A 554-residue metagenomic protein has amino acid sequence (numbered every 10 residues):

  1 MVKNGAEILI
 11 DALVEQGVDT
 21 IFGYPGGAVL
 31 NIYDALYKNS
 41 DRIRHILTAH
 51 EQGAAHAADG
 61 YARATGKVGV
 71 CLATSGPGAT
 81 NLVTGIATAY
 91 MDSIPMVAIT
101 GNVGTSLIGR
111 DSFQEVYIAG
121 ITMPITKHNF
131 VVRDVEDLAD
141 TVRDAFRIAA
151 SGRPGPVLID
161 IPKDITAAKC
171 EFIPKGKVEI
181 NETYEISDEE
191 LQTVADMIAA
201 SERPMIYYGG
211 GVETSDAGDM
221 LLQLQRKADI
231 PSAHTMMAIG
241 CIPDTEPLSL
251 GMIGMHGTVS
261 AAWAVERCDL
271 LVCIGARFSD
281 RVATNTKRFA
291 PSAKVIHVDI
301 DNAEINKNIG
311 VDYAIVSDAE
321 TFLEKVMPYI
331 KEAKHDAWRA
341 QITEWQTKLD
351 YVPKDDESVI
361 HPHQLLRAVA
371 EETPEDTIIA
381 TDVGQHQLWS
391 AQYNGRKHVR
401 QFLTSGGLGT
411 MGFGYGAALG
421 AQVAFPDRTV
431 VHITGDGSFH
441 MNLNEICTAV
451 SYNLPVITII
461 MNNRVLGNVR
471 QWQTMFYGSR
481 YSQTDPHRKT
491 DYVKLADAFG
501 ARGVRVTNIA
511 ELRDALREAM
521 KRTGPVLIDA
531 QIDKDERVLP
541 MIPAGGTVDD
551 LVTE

Functional and structural regions predicted by a protein language model:
M1-I330, Y351, E372-E375, P455-T458 (+4 more regions): N-terminal alpha/beta PP-like core and its mobile active-site loop of ThDP/TPP-dependent enzymes
A6-I10, V14, G27, I32-Y37 (+1 more regions): Active-site diphosphate/adenylate-binding microenvironment
L47-A49, I379, N442: Hydrophobic transmembrane-helix microenvironments that flank and shape a buried ionizable site
G69-C71, I159, I379, F402 (+1 more regions): Well-ordered beta-strand positions enriched in small/hydrophobic/aromatic, beta-favoring residues
I99, L107-Q114, N306-N308, A314-V316 (+2 more regions): Thiamine diphosphate
F130-R133, D356, V504: Glycine- and charged-residue-rich phosphate/anionic-cofactor binding loop of Rossmann-like
E136, P174, S292-Q385, I509 (+2 more regions): Phosphate/pyrophosphate-binding active-site segments
L158, H297, A380, I433-T434: Generic enzyme active-site microenvironment
